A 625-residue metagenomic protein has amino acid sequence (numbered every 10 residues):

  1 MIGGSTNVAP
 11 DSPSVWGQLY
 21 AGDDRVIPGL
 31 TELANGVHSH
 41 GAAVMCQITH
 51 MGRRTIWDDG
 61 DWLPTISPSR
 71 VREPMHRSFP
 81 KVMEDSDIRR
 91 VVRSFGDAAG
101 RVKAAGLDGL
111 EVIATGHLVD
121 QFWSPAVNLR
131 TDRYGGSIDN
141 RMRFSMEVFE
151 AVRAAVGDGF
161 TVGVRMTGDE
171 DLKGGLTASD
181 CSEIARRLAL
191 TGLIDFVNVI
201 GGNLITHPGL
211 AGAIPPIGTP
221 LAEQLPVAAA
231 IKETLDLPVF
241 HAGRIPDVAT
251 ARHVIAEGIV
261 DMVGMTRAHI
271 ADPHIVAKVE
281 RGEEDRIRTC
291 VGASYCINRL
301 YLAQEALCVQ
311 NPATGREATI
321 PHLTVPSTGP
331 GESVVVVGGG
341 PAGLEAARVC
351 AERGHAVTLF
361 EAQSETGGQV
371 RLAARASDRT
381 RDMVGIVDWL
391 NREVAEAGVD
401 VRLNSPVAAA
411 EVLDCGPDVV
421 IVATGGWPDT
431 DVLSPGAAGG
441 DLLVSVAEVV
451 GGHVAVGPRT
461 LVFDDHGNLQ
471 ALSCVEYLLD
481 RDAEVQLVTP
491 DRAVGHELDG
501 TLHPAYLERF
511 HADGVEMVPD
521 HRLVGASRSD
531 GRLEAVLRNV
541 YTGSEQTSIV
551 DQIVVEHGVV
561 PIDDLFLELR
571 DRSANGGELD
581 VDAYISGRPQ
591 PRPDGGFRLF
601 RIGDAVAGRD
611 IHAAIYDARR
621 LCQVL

Functional and structural regions predicted by a protein language model:
M1, D108, D195, D261 (+3 more regions): Conserved acidic residues
M1-V337, P341, E345, V349-E352 (+4 more regions): Flavin-dependent oxidoreductase catalytic cores
G109, I245, G340-A342, E365 (+3 more regions): Residue-level detector of alpha-helix initiation sites
T328-G331, H453-T460: Short helix-loop-beta connector
V336-D400, V462-A505, E516, R572-I585 (+1 more regions): Beta1-alpha1 glycine-rich phosphate/pyrophosphate-binding loop at the start of Rossmann-like nucleotide-binding domains
V384-T430, A438-L442, E448-G451, V456 (+1 more regions): A Rossmann-like FAD-binding core segment of flavoenzymes
D464-C474, L498-D499, G596, R601-L625: A conserved FAD-binding loop/helix module that cradles the flavin
A583-G595, H612: Rossmann-fold NAD(P)-binding glycine/threonine-rich loop
